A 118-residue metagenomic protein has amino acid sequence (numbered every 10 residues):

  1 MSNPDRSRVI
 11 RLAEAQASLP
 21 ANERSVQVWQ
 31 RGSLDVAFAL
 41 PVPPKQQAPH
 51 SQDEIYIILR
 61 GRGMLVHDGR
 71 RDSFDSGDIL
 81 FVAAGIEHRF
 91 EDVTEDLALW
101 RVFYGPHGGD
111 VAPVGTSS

Functional and structural regions predicted by a protein language model:
M1-A48, G115-S118: A short, N-terminal "cap"/entry segment at the start of jelly-roll beta-barrel domains of the cupin/DSBH fold
G32, V66-R70, V93: Short strand-coil-strand connectors
V36-F38, L65-H67, L99: Short hydrophobic/aromatic-rich beta-strand segments that constitute the beta-sheet cores of beta-sandwich/beta-barrel
H50-L65: Short, conserved beta-strand element in jelly-roll/cupin
G69-A84: Short acidic-glycine-tyrosine-enriched beta hairpin
A84-D110: Ligand-binding loop in jelly-roll beta-barrel domains
